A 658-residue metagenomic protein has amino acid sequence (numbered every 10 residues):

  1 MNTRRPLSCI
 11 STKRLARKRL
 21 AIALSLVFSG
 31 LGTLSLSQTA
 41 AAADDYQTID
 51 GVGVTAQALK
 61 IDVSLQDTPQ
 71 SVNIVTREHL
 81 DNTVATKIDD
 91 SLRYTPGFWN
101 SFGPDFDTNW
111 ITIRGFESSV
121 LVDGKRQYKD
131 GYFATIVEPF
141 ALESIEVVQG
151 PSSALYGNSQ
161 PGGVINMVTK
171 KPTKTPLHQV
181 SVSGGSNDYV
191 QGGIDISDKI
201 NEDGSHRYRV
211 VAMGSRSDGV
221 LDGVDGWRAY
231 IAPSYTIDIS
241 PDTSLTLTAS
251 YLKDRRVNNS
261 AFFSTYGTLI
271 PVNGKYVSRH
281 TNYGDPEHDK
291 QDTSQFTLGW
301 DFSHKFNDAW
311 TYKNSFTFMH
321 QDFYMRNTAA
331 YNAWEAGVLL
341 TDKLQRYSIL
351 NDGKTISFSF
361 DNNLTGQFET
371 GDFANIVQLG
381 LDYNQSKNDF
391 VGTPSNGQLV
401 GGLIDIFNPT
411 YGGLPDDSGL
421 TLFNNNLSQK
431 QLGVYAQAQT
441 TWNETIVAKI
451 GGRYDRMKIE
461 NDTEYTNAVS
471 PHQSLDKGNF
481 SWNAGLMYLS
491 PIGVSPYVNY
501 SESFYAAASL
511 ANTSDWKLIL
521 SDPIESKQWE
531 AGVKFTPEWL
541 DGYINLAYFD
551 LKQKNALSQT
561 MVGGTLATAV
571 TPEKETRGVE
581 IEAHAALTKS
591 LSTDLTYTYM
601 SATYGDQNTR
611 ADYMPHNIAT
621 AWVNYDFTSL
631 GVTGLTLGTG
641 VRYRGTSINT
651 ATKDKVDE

Functional and structural regions predicted by a protein language model:
A43-P176, V180, A531: Acidic, small-polar-rich N-terminal luminal/periplasmic segments of exported/outer-membrane proteins
F140-E143, A154-P233, I239-T243, F296 (+2 more regions): Outer-membrane beta-barrel translocator/receptor signature
G204-H206, D242-L245, A309-Y312, D372 (+5 more regions): Repeated loop/turn-to-beta-strand initiation elements of outer-membrane beta-barrel proteins
S215-G219, I231-D238, D242-K305, H320-T355 (+4 more regions): Acidic/polar loop-and-plug regions of large Gram-negative outer-membrane beta-barrel proteins
T236-S240, T355, A374-S386, N425-Q553 (+1 more regions): Structural signature of Gram-negative outer-membrane beta-barrels, strongest in the C-terminal barrel of TonB-dependent
L298-Q321, R346-T463: Face-selective signature of the C-terminal outer-membrane beta-barrel domain
S303-N307, T311-T317, Q321-N327, P496 (+3 more regions): Membrane-embedded beta-barrel scaffold of Gram-negative outer-membrane proteins
N443-T445, D550-K552, A569-A651: Gram-negative outer-membrane beta-barrel transporters
